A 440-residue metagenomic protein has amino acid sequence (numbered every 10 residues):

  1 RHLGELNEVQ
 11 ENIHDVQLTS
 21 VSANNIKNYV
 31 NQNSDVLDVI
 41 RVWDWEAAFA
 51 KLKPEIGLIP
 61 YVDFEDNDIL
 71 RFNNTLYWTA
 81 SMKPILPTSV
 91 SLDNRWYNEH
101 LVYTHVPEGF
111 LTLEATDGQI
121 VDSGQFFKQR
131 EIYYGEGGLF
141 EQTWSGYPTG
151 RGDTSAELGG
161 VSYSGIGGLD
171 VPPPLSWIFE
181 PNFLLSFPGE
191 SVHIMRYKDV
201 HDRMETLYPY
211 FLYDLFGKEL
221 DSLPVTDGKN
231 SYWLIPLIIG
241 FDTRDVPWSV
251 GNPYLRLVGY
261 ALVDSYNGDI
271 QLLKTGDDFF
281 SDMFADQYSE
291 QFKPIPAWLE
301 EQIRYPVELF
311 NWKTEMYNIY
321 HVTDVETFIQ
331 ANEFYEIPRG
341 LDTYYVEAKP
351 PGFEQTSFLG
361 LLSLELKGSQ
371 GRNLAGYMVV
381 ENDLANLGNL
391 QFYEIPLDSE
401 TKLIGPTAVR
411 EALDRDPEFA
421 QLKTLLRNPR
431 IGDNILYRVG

Functional and structural regions predicted by a protein language model:
R1-G440: Soluble extracytoplasmic regions of secretory-pathway and membrane proteins
